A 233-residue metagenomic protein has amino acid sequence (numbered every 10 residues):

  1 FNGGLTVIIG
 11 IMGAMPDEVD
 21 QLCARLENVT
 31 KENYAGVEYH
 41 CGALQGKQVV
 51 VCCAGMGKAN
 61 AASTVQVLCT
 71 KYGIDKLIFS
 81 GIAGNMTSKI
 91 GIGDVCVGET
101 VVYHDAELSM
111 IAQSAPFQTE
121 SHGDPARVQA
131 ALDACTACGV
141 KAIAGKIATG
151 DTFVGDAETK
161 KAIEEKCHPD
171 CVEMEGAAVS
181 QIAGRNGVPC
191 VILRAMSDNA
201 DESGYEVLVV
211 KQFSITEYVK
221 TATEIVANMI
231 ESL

Functional and structural regions predicted by a protein language model:
F1-T6: Short, Lys/Arg-enriched N-terminal segments with co-localized hydrophobic residues within the first ~10-30 amino acids
I8, N33-L233: Glycine-rich phosphate- or other oxyanion-binding loops that anchor nucleotides, phosphorylated ligands
I8-L26: Short, conserved "active-site rim" segments that organize catalytic pockets and cofactor/ligand binding
L26-E27, E38: Short small/polar-residue motifs
